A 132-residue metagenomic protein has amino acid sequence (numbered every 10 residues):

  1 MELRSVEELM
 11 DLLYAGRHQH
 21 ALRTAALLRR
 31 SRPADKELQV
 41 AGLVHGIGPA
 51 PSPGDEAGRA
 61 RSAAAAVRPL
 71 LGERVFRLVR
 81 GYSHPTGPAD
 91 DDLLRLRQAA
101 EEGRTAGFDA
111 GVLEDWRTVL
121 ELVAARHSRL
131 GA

Functional and structural regions predicted by a protein language model:
M1-A132: Metal-dependent phosphohydrolase cores
